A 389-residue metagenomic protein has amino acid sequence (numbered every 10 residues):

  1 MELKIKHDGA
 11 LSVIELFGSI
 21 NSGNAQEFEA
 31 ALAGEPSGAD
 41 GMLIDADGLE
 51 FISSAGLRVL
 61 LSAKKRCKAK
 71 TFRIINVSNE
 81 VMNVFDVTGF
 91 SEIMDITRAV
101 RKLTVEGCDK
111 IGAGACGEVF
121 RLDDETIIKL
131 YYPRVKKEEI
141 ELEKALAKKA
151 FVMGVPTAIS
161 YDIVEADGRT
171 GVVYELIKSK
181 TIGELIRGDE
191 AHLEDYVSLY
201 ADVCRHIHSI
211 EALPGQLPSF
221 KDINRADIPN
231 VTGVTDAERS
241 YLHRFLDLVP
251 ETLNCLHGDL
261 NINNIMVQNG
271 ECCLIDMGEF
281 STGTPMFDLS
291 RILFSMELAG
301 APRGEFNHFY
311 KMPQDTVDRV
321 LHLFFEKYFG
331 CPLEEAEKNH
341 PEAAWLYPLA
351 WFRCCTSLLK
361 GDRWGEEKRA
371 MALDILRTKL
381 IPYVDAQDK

Functional and structural regions predicted by a protein language model:
M1-E15: Short beta-strand/loop segment at the start of cytosolic alpha/beta domains
I20-M94: Amphipathic alpha-helical interaction surfaces in cytosolic regulatory modules
K102-K110: Conserved N-terminal boundary motif of the eukaryotic protein kinase catalytic domain
D109, E118-L122, L242-F287: Active-site acidic catalytic loop and adjacent metal/ATP-binding pocket of ATP-dependent phosphoryl transfer enzymes
D109-K110, A115-G215, P250: ATP-binding pocket architecture of kinase catalytic cores
S209-G258, I262, Q268, D388: An alpha-helical support segment within catalytic cores of ATP-dependent transferases
Q268-D318: Active-site Asp-x-Gly
N307-K389: Helix-rich C-terminal or lid/interface subdomains of diverse kinases
